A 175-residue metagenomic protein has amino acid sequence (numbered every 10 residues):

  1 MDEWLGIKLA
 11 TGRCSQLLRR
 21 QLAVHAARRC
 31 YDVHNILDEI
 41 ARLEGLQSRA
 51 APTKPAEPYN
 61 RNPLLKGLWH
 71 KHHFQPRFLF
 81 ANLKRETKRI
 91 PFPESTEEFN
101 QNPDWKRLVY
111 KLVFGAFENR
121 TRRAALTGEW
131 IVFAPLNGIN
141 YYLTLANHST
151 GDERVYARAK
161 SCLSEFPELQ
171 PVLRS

Functional and structural regions predicted by a protein language model:
M1-G128, N137-S175: Basic, Lys/Arg-enriched alpha-helical interface segments
I131-V132: Hydrophobic/aromatic beta-strand elements that line small-molecule binding cavities or substrate pockets in beta-rich
